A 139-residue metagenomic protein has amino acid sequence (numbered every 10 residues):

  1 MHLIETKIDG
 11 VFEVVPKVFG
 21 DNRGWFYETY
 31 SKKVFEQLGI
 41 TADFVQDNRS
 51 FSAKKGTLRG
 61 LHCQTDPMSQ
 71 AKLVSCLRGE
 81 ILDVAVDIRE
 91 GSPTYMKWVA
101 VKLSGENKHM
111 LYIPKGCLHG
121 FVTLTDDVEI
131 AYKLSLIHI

Functional and structural regions predicted by a protein language model:
M1-H109, T125-D127, L134-I137: Non-catalytic, conserved peripheral segments adjacent to functional cores
L111, H119-L124: Short beta-strand His + acidic residue motifs that chelate non-heme Fe in jelly-roll/DSBH and cupin folds
